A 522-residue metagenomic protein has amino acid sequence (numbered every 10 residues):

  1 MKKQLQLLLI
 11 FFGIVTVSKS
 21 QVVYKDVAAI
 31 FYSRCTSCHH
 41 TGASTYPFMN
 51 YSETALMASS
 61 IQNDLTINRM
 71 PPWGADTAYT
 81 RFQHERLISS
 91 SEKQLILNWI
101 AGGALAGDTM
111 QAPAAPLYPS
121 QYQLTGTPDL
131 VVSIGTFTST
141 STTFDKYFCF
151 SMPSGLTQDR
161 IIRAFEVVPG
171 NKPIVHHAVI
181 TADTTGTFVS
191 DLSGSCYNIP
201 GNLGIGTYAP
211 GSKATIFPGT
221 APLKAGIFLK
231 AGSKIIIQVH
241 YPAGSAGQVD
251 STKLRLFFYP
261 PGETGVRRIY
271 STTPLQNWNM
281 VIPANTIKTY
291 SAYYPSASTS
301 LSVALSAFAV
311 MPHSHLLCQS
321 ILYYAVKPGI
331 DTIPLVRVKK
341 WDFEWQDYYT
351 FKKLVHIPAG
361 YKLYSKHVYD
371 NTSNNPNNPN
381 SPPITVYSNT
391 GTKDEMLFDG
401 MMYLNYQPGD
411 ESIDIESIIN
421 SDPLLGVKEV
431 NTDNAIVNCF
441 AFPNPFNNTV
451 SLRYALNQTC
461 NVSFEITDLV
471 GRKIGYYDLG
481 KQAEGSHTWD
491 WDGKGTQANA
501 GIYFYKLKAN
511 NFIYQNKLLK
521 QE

Functional and structural regions predicted by a protein language model:
M1-D26, G426-E429, N511-Q515: Bacterial Sec-dependent N-terminal signal peptides
Q21-F150, Q238: Aromatic- and Gly/Pro-enriched helix-to-coil junctions and flexible linker segments
M70-E85, Q111-R160, A164-P295, L301-S306 (+1 more regions): Beta-strand-centric surfaces of beta-sandwich/beta-rich domains
K93, G232-K234, G360-K362, T459 (+2 more regions): Extracellular Ig-like/FN3 beta-sandwich strand-entry sites
Y323-A325, F464-D468, L507: Conserved aromatic beta-strand anchor motif in extracellular beta-sandwich/beta-rich domains
G426-I466, Y476-D478, T488-D492, A509: Glycine-centered coil/turn sites that cap beta-strands in beta-rich domains
Y476, G480-E484, W489-D490, T496-E522: C-terminal tail/sorting-segment detector
